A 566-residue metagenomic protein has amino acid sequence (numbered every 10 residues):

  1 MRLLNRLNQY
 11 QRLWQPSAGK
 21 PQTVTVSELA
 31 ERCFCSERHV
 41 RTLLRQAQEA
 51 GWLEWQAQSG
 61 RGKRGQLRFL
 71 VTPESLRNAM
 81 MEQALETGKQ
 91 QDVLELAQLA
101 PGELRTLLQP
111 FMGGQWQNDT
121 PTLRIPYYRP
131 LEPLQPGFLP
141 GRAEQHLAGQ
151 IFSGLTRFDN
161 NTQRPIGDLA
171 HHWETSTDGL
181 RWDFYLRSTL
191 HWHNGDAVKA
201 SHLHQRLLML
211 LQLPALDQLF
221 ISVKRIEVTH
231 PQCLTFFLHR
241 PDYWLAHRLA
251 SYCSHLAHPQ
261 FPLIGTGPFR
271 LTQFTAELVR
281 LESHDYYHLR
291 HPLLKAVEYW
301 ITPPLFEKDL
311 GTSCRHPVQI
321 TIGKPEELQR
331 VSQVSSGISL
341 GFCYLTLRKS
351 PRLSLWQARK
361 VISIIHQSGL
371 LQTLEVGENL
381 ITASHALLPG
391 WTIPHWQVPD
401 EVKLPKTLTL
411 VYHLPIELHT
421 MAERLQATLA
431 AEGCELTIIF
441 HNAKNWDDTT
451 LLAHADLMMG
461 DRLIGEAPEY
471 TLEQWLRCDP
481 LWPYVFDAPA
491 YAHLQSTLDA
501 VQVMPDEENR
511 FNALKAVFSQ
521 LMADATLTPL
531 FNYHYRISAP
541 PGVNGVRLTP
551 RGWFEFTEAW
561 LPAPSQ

Functional and structural regions predicted by a protein language model:
G19-Q22, R41-L43, P140, H172-A215: Aromatic- and charge-enriched surface segment that lines or borders ligand/interaction sites
Q66, L216-Q260, T266-F274: Surface-exposed binding/hinge segments that line and control ligand-binding clefts or catalytic entry sites
P126-T175: N-terminal lobe/hinge region of extracytoplasmic solute-binding protein
Y286-Q329: Ligand-site clamp/hinge motif
R348-T392, Q520-T526: Periplasmic-binding protein-like
G433-R477: Periplasmic binding protein-like
W475-A539: Extracytoplasmic/peripheral linker and loop segments enriched in polar/acidic and small residues with frequent Thr/Pro
A539-Q566: Long beta-strand-rich cores associated with HINT superfamily self-processing modules
